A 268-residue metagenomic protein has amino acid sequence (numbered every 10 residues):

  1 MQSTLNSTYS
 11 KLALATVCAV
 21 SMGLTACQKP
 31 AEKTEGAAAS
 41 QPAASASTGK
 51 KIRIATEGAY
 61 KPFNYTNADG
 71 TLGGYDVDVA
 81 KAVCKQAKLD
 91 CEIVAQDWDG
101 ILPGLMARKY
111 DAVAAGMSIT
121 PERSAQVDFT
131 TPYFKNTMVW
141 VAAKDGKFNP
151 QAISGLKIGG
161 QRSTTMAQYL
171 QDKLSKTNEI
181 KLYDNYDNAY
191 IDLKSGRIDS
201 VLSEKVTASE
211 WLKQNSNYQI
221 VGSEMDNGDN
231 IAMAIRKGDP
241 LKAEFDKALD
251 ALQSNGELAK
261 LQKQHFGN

Functional and structural regions predicted by a protein language model:
Q2-L14: Bacterial N-terminal signal peptides that target proteins for export
A26-G36: Bacterial lipoprotein signal-peptidase II cleavage site
Q28, V77-Q86, A152, L156-K157 (+2 more regions): Extended ligand-binding regions for polar small-molecule ligands
S45-Y75: Extracytoplasmic "Venus flytrap"
G58, F134-A142, K205, S209-D250 (+1 more regions): Periplasmic-binding protein-like
G58-K61, L72-K85, V139-Y190, S200 (+1 more regions): Bilobed "Venus flytrap"/periplasmic-binding protein-like clamshell domains and structurally analogous long
V77, K81, K85, D90-I153 (+1 more regions): Acidic, polar ligand-binding/catalytic clefts
G100, M117-A125, Q171, K194 (+1 more regions): A ligand-binding cleft/hinge motif common to bilobed small-molecule-binding domains
